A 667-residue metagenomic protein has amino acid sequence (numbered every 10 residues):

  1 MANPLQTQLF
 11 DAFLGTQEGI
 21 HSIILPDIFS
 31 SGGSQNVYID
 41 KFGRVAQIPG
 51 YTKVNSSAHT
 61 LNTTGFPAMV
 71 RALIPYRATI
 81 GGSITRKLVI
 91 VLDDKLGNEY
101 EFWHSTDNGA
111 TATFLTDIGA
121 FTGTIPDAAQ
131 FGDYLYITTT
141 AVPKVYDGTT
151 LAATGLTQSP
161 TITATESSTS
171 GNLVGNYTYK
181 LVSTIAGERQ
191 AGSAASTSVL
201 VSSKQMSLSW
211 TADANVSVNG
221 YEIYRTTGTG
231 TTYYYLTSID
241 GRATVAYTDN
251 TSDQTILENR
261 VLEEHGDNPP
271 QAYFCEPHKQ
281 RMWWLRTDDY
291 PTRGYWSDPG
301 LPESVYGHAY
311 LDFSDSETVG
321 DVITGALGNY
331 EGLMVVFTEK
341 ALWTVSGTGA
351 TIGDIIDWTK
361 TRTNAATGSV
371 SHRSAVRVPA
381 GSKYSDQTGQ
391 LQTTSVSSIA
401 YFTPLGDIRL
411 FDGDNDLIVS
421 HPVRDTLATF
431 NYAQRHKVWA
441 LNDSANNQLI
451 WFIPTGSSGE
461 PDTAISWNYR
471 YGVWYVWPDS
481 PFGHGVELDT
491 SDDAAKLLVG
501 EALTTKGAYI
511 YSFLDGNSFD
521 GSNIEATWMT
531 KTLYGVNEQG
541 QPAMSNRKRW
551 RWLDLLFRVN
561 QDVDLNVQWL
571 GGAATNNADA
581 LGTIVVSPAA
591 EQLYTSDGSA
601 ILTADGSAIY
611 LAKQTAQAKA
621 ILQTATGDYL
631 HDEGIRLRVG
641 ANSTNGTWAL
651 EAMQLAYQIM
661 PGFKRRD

Functional and structural regions predicted by a protein language model:
M1-T113, A120-Y134, A366-I399, G406-D667: Beta-sheet repeat architectures centered on beta-propellers
A2-H21, P26-S30, N62-F66, G109-D288 (+3 more regions): Disordered, low-complexity "stalk" and linker segments at domain junctions of extracellular and cell-surface proteins
V89-L92, I137, E276-R286, L333-T338 (+1 more regions): Short beta-strand motif characteristic of blades in beta-propeller domains
D93-D94, T140, T287, E339 (+4 more regions): Short loop/turn segments immediately following the C-termini of beta-strands
E99, T140-A141, K279, D288 (+5 more regions): Surface-exposed loop/turn positions within WD40 beta-propeller blades
Y100-S105, V335-T363: Surface-exposed extracellular loop regions of Gram-negative outer-membrane beta-barrel proteins
S105-T106, T226, L285-V305, V345 (+1 more regions): Conserved Ser/Thr-centered positions that define the repeating blades of beta-propeller domains
T113-D117, A153-L156, Y235-T237, G307-A309 (+4 more regions): Beta-propeller fold detector
